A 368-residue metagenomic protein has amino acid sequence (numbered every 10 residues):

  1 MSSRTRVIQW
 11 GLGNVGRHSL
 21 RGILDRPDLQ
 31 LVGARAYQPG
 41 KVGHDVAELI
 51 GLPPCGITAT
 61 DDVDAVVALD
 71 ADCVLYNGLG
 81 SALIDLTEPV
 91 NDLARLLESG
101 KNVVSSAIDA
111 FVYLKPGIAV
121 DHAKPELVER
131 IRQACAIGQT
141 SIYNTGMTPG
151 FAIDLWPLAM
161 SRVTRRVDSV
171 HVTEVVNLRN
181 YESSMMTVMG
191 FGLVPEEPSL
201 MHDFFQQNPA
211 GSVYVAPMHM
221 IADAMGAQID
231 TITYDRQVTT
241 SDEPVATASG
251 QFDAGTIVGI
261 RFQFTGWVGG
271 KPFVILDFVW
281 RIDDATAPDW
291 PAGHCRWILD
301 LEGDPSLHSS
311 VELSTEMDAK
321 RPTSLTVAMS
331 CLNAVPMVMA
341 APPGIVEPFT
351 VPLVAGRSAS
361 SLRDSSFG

Functional and structural regions predicted by a protein language model:
M1-S99, T323: N-terminal glycine-/serine-/threonine-rich beta1-alpha1-beta2 phosphate-ribose binding loop of Rossmann-like
W10, N14, H18, E88-N91 (+9 more regions): Conserved active-site and cofactor/substrate-binding residues in soluble primary-metabolism enzymes
W10, S161-D289, C295-W297, R321: Active-site-lining helix/loop region of Rossmann-like oxidoreductase modules
Y37, L79-G80, K101, I108-F111 (+2 more regions): Short, ordered loop/turn segments at secondary-structure junctions
I84, V90-A94, S99, A107-Q139: Rossmann-fold NAD(P)-binding glycine/threonine-rich loop
S105-S106, I142-T145, H171-V172: General beta-strand structural signal in soluble alpha/beta enzymes
F151-R162: Alpha-helical support elements that line or immediately flank enzyme active sites and cofactor-binding pockets
A246-G368: C-terminal active-site/capping subdomain that shapes the small-molecule cofactor and substrate pocket of enzyme
